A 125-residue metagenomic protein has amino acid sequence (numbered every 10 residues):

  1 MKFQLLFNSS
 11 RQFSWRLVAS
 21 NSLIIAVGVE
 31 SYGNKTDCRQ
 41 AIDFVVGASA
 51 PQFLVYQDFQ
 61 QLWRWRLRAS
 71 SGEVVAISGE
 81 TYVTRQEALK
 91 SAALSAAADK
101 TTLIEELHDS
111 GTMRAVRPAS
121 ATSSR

Functional and structural regions predicted by a protein language model:
M1, F7-S10, G47, K100-R125: Intrinsic disorder/low-complexity detector
L6-I25, Y56-V75: Short aromatic-glycine-(Arg/Gly/Cys) micro-motifs in beta-strand/loop hairpins
S22, A26-V29, D43-F53: A contiguous binding-surface segment within folded domains or other stable secondary-structure elements
L23-G33, E73-R85: A short, exposed loop/beta-hairpin motif centered on an aromatic-Gly-Thr core
G33-G47, V83-D99: A short, charged, amphipathic alpha-helix used as a generic interaction element across diverse proteins
D37-D43, Q52-F59, W65: Intrinsic, low-complexity N-terminal interaction/targeting segments
R66-E80, R114-R125: A cross-kingdom feature marking charged/low-complexity
